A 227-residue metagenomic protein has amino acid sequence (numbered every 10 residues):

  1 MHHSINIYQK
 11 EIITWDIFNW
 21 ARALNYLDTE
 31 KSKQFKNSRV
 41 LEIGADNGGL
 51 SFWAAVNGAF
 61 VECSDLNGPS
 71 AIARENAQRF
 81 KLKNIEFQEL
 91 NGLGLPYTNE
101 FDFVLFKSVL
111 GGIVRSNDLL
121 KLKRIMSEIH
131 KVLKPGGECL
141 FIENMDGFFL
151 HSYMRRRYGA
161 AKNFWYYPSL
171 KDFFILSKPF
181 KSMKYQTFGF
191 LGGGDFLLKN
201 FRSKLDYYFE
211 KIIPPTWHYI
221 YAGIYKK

Functional and structural regions predicted by a protein language model:
D16-K36: Conserved alpha-helix/loop element of class I SAM-dependent methyltransferases that forms part of the SAM/SAH-binding
D46: Conserved glycine-rich SAM-binding loop
G49, W53-K83, Q88-L93: Class I SAM-dependent methyltransferase SAM/SAH-binding core
L93-V104: A short acidic, Gly/Pro-enriched loop at the edge of an enzyme's catalytic core that lines a small-molecule cofactor
I113-E128: A short, conserved alpha-helix within the catalytic core of class I
G136-E143: Conserved beta-strand signature within the Rossmann-like core of class I S-adenosyl-L-methionine
R155-K171: Acceptor-substrate binding/catalytic loop of class I
K184-K227: A C-terminal cap/extension of S-adenosyl-L-methionine-dependent methyltransferases that defines the acceptor-substrate
